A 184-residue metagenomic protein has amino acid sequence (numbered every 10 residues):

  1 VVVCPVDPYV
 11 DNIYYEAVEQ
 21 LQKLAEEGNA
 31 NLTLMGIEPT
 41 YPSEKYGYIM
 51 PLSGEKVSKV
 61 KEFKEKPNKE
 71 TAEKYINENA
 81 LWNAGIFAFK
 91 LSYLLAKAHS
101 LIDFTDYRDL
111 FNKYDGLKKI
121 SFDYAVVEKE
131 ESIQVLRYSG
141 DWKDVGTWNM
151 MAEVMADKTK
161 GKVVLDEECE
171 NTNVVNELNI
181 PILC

Functional and structural regions predicted by a protein language model:
V1-G54, L95-S100: Conserved beta-loop-beta/alpha segment of the NTase-like Rossmann-fold superfamily that binds/positions NTPs
C4, N31-T33, P42-K45, A80-W82 (+3 more regions): Short, basic and Ser/Thr-rich N-terminal targeting/leader segments
P5-N12, S58-F63, L81-G85, N112-K113: Flexible, glycine/proline-enriched loop segments at strand-loop-helix junctions that form or flank small-ligand binding
P8, P39-P42, P67-K69, A88-Y93 (+2 more regions): Glycine-rich beta-alpha junction loops
L32-L34, Y48, E62, I86-A88 (+1 more regions): Conserved hydrophobic/aromatic beta-strand scaffold that supports enzyme active sites
P51-L81: A short, charged helix-loop
A72-S92, A98: A conserved mid-domain beta-alpha-beta active-site/ligand-binding segment of alpha/beta enzyme cores
F89-C184: Left-handed beta-helix
